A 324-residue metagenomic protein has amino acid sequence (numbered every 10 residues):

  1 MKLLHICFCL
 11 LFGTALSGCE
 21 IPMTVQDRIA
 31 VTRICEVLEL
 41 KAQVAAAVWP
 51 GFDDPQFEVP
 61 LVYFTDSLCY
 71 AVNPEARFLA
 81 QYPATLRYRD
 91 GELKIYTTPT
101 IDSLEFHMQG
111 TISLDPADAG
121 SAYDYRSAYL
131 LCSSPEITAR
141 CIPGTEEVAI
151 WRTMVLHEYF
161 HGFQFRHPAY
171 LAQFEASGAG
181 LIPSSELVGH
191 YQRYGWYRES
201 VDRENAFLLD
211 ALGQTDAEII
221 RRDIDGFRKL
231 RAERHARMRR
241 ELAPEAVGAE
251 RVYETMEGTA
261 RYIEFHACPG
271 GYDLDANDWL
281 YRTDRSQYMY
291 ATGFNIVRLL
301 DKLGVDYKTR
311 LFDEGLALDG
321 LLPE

Functional and structural regions predicted by a protein language model:
M1-V25: Bacterial Sec-dependent N-terminal signal peptides
I21-I95, T153: N-terminal mature-domain "stem" immediately C-terminal to a signal peptide or N-terminal signal-anchor/transmembrane
T24-T32, L40-A47, K229-E324: Pan-zinc metallopeptidase signature
L86-V148: Active-site scaffold of zinc-dependent metalloenzymes
L131, P135-I137, P143-T145, A149 (+3 more regions): Sequence context surrounding c-type heme c attachment/ligation sites in exported
T153-R166: Active-site recognition of the HExxH zinc-binding catalytic motif
F165, A169, K302-V305: Short, well-ordered loop/turn and helix-capping segments at boundaries between secondary-structure elements and domains
R166-A246, E250-Y272: Post-HExxH zinc-binding segment in Zn-dependent metallohydrolases
